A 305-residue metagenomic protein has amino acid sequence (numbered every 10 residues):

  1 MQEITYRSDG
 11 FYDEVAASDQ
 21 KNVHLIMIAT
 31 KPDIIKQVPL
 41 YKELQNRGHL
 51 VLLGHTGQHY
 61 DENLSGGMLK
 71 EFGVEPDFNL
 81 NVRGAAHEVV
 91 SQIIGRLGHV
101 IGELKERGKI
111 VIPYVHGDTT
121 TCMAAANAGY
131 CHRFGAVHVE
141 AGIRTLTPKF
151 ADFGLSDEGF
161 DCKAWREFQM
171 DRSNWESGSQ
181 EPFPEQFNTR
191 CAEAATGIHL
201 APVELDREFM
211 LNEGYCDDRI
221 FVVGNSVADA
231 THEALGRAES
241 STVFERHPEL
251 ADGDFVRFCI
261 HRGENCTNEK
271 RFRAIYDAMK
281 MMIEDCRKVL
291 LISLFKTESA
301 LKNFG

Functional and structural regions predicted by a protein language model:
Q2-D13, H59-N63, C191-R271: A nucleotide-sugar donor-handling region in carbohydrate enzymes
Q2-G57: N-terminal subdomain of nucleotide-sugar transferases
L50-H59, L200, K288-F295: Short internal beta-strands
L50-R96, V100: Conserved nucleotide-sugar phosphate-binding/catalytic loop shared by glycosyltransferases and other
I101-T120: Short N-terminal targeting/anchoring amphipathic segment
Y114-H132: An aromatic- and histidine-rich active-site surface loop
F134-V222, A228-D229: Active-site-proximal region of nucleotide-activated glycan assembly enzymes, centered on histidine/acidic-rich loops
D285-G305: Catalytic donor nucleotide-activated moiety binding site of glycosyltransferases and closely related
